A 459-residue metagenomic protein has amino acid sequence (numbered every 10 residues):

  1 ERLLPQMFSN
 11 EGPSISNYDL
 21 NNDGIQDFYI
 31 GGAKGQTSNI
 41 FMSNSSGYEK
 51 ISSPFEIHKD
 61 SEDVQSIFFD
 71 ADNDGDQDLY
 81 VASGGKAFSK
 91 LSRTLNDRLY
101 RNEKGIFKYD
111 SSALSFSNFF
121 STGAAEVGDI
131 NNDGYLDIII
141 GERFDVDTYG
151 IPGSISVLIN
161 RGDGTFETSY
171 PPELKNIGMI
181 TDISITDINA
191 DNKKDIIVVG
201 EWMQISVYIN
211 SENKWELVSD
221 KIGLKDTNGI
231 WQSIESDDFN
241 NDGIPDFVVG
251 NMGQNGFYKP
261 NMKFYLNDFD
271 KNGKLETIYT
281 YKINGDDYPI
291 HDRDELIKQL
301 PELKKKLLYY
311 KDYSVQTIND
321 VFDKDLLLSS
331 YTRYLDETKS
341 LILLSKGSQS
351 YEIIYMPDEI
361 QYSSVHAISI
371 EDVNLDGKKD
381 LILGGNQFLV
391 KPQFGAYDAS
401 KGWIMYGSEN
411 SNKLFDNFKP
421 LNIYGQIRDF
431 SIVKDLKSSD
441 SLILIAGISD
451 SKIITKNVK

Functional and structural regions predicted by a protein language model:
E1-K459: Beta-propeller-forming repeat regions
